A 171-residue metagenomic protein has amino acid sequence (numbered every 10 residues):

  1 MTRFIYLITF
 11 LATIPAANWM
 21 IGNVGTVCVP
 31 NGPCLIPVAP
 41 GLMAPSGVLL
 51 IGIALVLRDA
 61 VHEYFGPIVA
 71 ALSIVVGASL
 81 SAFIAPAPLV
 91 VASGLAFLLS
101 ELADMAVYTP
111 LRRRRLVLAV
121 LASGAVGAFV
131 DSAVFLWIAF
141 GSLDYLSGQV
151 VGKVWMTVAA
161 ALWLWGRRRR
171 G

Functional and structural regions predicted by a protein language model:
M1-T9: N-terminal membrane topogenic signal
T2, V38, L42-M43, L50 (+2 more regions): Hydrophobic alpha-helical segments with strong N-terminal bias
F10-A16, A71-A82, A119-A133: Small-residue-rich segments of transmembrane alpha-helices in multi-pass membrane proteins, especially helix faces
I14-G22, S81-A85, F135, A160-L164: Structural signal for membrane-spanning alpha-helices in multi-pass inner-membrane proteins, emphasizing helix cores
W19-V27, N31-L98: Alpha-helical membrane segments and adjacent membrane-interface helices in multi-pass membrane proteins
V90-G171: Membrane-embedded alpha-helical hairpins and interfacial helices in multi-pass inner-membrane proteins
